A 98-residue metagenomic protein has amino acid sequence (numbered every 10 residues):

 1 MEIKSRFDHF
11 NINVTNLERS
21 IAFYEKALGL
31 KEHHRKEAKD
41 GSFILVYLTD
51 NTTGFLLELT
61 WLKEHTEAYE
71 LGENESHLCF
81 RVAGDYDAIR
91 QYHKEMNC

Functional and structural regions predicted by a protein language model:
M1-I3, H9, R35-K36, Y47 (+1 more regions): Vicinal oxygen chelate
I3-R6, L71-E75: Short glycine-enriched loop/turn motifs at secondary-structure junctions
N11-L56: Core segments of cupin and vicinal oxygen chelate
T15-E18, E73-C98: Vicinal oxygen chelate
H34-K36, W61-K63, G84: Short, well-ordered turn and helix-capping elements at secondary-structure junctions
N51-L56, E64-T66, G84-D87: Short, charged/polar surface micro-motifs in flexible loops or helix N-caps
L59, A68-L71, R81: Helix-adjacent hinge/juxtasegments
